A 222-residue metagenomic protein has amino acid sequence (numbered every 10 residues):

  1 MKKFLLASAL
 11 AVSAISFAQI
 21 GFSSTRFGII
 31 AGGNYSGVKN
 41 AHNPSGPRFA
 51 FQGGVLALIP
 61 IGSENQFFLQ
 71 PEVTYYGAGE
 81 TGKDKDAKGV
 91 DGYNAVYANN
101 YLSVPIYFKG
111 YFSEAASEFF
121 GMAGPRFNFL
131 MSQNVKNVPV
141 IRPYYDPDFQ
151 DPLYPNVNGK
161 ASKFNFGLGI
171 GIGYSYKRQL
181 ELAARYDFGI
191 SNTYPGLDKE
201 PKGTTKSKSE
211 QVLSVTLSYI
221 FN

Functional and structural regions predicted by a protein language model:
S23-T25, P47-F51, A98-V104, S162-L168 (+1 more regions): Residues that define the transmembrane beta-barrel architecture of outer-membrane proteins
T25-G28, Y35-G37, P44-G92: Glycine- and aromatic-enriched membrane insertion/assembly motifs of diderm outer-membrane and organelle channel
I29-A31, L69-V73, I106, G121-A123 (+3 more regions): Membrane-embedded beta-strand positions of outer-membrane beta-barrel proteins
I30, S207-N222: Outer-membrane beta-barrel "beta-signal"
G33-G37, Y75-G79, N100, G110-F112 (+3 more regions): Transmembrane beta-strands of outer-membrane beta-barrel pores
K39-P44, G89-A95, Y154-N158, K199-T205: Extracellular loop and loop/strand-boundary signature of outer-membrane beta-barrel proteins
L56-P60, Y107-Y111, G171-S175, S218-I220: Transmembrane beta-barrel domains of outer membrane proteins
N65-F67, A116-F119, R178-L182: Repeated loop/turn-to-beta-strand initiation elements of outer-membrane beta-barrel proteins
